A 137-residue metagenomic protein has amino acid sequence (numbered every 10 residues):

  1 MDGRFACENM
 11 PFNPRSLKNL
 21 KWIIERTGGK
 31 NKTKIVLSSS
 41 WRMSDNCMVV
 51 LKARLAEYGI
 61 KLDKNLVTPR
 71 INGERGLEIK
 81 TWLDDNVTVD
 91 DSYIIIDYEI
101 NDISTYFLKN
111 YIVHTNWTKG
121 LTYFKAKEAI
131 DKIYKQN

Functional and structural regions predicted by a protein language model:
M1-G73: Alpha-helical substrate-recognition element adjacent to the catalytic core
V49, A53-N137: C-terminal cap/substrate-recognition subdomain and adjoining C-terminal extension of metal-dependent phosphatase-like
